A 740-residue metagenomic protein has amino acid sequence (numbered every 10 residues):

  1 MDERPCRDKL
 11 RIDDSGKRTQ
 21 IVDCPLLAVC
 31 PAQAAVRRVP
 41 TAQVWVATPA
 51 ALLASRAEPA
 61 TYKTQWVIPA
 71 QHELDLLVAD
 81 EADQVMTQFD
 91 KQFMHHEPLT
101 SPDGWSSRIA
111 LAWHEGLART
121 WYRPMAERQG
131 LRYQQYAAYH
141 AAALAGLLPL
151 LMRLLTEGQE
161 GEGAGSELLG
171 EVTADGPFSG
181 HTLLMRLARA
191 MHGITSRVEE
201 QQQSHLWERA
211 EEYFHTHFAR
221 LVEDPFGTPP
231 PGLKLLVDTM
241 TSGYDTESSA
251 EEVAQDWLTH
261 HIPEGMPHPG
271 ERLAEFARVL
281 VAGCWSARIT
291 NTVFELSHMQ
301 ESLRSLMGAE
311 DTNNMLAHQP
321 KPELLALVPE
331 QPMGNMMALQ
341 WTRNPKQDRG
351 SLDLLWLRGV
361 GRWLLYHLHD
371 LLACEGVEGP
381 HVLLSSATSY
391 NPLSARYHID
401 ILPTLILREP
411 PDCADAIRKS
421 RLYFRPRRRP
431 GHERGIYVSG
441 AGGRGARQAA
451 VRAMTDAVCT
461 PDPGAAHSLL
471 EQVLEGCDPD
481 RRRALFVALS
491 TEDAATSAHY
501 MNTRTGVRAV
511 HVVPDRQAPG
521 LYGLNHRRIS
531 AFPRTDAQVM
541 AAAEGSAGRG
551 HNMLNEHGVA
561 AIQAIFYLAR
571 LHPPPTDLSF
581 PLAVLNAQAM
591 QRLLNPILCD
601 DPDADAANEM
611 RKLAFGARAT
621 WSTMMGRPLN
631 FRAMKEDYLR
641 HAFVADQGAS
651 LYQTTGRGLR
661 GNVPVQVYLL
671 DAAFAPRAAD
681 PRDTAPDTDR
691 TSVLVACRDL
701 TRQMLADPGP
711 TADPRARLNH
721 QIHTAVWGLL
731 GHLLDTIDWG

Functional and structural regions predicted by a protein language model:
M1-I12, M266-P345, R349: Low-complexity, highly charged intrinsically disordered N-terminal segments that act as targeting/localization
M1-P40: Cysteine-cluster motifs in flexible loop/terminal segments that predominantly coordinate metals
M1-P5, L10, A50-A54, V85-F89 (+1 more regions): Conserved Walker A/P-loop ATP-binding site and its immediately adjacent core in helicase/helicase-like ATPase domains
L26-Q43, A47-F294, L354-L357, R362-W363 (+9 more regions): Signature of the SF2 helicase/ATPase Hel1-core->accessory helical subdomain module
Q33-W45, T503-A542, M553-E556: Conserved motor-coupling elements within RecA-like helicase/translocase cores
A373-E378, F424-Y500: Conserved interdomain hinge at the start of the Helicase C-terminal
R483-L521, G558-Y567, H572-T576, P581-R592: Extended, charge-rich low-complexity regions and/or helical-solenoid scaffolds
N502, F631-A633, D646, Y652 (+1 more regions): The feature captures the C-terminal accessory region of ATP-dependent helicases and related nucleic-acid translocases
